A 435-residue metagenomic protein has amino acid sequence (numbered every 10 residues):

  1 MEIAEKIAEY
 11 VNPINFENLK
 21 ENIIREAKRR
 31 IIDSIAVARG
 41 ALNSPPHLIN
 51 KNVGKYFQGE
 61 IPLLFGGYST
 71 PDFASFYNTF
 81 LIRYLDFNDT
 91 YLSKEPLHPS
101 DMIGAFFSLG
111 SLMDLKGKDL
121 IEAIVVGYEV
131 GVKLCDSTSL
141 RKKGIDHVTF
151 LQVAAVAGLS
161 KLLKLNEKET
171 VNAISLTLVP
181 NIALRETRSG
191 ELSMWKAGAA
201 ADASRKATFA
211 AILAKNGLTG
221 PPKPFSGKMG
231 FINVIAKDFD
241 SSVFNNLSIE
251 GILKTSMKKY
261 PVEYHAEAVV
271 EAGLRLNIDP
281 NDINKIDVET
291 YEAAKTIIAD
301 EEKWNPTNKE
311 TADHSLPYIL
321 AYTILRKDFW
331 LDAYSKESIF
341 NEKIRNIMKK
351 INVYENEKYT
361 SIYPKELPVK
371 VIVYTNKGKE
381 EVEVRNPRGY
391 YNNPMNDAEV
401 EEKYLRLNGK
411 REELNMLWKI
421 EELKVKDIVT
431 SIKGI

Functional and structural regions predicted by a protein language model:
M1-E95, L192-R205, I212-I435: Terminal-appendage/accessory-domain detector
E5, E9, D33, V125 (+5 more regions): Generic structural signal for well-ordered, non-membrane alpha-helices
I23, A27-I31, D101, D119 (+4 more regions): Residue-level detector of well-ordered alpha-helical segments, enriched for hydrophobic/aromatic packing positions
I82-T138: Hydrophobic alpha-helical hairpins/lids featuring a short glycine-rich hinge
S100-F106, L151-G158, S204-F209, A266-V270 (+1 more regions): Well-ordered alpha-helical segments within folded domains of soluble proteins
G110, S160, G273-N277: Generic structural signal for well-ordered alpha-helical scaffold segments
D114, K118-R205, P221-K228: Glycine-rich, mobile lid/loop segments that gate access to catalytic sites or pores
